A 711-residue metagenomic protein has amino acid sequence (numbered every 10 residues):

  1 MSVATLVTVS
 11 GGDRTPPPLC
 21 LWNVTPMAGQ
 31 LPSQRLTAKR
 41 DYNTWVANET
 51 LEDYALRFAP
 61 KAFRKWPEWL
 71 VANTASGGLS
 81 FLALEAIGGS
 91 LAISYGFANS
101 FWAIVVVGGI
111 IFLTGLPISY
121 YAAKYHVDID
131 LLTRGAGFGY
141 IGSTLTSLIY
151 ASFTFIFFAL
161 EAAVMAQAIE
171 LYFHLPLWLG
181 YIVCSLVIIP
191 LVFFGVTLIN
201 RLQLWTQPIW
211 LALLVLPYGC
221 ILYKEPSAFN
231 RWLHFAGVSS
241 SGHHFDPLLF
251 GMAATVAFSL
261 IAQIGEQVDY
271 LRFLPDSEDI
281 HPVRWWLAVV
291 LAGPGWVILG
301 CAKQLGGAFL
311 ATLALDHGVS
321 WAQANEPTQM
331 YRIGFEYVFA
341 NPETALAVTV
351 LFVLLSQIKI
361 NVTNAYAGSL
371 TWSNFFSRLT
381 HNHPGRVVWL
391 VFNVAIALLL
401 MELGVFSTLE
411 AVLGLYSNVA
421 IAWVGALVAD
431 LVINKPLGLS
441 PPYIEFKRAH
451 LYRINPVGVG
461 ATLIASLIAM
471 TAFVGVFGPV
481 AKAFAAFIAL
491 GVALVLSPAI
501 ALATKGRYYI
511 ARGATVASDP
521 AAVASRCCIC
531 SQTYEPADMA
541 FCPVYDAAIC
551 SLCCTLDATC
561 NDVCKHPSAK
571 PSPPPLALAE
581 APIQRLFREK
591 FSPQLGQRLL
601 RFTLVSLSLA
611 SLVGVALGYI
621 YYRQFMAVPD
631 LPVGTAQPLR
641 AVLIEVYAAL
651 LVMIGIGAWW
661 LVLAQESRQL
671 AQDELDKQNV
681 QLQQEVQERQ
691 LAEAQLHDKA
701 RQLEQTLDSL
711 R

Functional and structural regions predicted by a protein language model:
V24-F97, P247-A254, F273-V289: Membrane-interface "cap" regions at the ends of multi-pass membrane proteins
F58, A62, I209, W423-G491 (+4 more regions): C-terminal membrane-solvent junction of multi-pass transporters and transport-like membrane proteins
E68-E85, Y218-P226, G237-L310, N341-V362 (+1 more regions): Hydrophobic, membrane-embedded alpha-helices of multi-pass small-molecule transporters
T74-G78, S147-A151, Y172-G195, I209-G219 (+4 more regions): Transmembrane alpha-helical segments of multi-pass small-molecule transport proteins
F81, G109-T114, Y150-A159, I209-C220 (+5 more regions): Selective recognition of specific alpha-helical transmembrane segments in multi-pass small-molecule
V183-C184, L191-K224, L413-I421, A489-A493: Membrane-interface loop-to-helix entry segments
N374-V405, H450-A465: Loop-to-transmembrane helix boundary motifs in multi-pass membrane proteins
A581-Q687, E704: N-terminal membrane insertion elements
